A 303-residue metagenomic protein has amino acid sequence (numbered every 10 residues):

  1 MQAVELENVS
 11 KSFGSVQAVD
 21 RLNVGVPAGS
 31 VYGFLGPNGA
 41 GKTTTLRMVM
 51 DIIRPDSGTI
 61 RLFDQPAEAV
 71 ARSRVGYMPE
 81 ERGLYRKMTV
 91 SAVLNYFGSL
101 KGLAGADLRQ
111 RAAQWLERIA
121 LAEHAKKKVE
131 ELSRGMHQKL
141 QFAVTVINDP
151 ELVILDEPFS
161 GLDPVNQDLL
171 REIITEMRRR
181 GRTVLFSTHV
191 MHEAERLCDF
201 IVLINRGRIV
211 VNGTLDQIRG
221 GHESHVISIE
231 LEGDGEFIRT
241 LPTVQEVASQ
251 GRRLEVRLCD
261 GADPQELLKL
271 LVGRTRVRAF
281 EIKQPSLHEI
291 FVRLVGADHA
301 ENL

Functional and structural regions predicted by a protein language model:
M1-S10, A297-L303: ABC-family P-loop ATPase nucleotide-binding domain
Q2-V4, K11-N205, V211: ABC transporter nucleotide-binding domains
F63, V93, G102, Q141 (+5 more regions): A generic structural signal for secondary-structure junctions that act as hinges or helix/strand caps at the edges
P66, Y85, H192, V210 (+3 more regions): Short alpha-helical
N95, H192, D216, K269 (+1 more regions): Active-site phosphate/pyrophosphate- and oxyanion-stabilizing loops and adjacent acidic/basic residues in soluble
R171-C259: ABC transporter nucleotide-binding domain
S224-A297, L303: Short, charged/small-residue-rich alpha-helical element at the C-terminal edge of ABC transporter nucleotide-binding
